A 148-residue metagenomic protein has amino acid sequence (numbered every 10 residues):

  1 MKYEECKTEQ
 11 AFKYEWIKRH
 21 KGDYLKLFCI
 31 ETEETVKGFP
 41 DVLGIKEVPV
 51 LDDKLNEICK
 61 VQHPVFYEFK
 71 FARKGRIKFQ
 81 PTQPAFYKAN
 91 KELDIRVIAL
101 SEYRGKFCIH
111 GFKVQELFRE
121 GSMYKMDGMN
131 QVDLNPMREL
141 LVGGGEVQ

Functional and structural regions predicted by a protein language model:
M1-V36, E47-V50: Acidic-basic catalytic patches of nuclease active cores, encompassing PD-(D/E)XK and other metal-cofactor nuclease
E5, E9, E68, Q83: Acidic-residue sensor for enzyme active/binding pockets
V42-G44, D53-E57, V61-R73: Conserved catalytic cores of phosphodiester-cleaving nucleases, focusing on short active-site segments
K46-P49, K70-A72, S101-K106: Short, flexible beta-strand-to-coil junctions
A72-E92: Mg2+/Mn2+-dependent nuclease catalytic core
K88-L117: Nucleic-acid nuclease catalytic cores
C108-Q148: Intrinsically disordered, low-complexity terminal regions enriched in charged/polar residues
